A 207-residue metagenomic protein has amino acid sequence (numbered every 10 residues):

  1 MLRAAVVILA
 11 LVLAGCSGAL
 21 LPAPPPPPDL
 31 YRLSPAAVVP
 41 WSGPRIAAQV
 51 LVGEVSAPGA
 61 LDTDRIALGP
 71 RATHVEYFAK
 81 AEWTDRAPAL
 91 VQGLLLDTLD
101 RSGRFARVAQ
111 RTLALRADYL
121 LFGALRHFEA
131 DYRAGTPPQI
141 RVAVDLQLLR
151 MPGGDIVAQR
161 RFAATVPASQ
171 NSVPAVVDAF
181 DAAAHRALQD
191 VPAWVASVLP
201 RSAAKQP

Functional and structural regions predicted by a protein language model:
M1-V6: Bacterial N-terminal signal peptides that target proteins for export
V12-G15: C-terminal motif of bacterial Sec signal peptides marking the signal peptidase cleavage site
S17-P88, V198-P207: A structural "domain/chain start" motif
S17-W41, S102-G153: Surface-exposed short loop/turn segments
I46-L51, D62-D64, R71, A79 (+4 more regions): Envelope-exposed proteins and targeting segments
T73-E82, P152-A193: Short secondary-structure boundary motifs at beta->alpha junctions and helix caps
P88, Q92-L96, S102, A184-L188 (+1 more regions): Extracytoplasmic/secreted envelope proteins and their assembly/folding machinery, especially bacterial periplasmic
L96, D100-R104, A130, P192-P200: Sec-exported extracytoplasmic/periplasmic mature domains
